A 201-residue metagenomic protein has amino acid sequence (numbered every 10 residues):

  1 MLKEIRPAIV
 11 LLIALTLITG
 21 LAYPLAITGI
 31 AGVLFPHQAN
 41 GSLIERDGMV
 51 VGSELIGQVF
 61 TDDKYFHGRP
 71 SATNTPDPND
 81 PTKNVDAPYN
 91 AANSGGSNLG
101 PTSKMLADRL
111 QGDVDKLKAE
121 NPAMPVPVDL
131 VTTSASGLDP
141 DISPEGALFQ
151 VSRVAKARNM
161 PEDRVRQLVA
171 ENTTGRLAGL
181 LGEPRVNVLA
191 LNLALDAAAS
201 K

Functional and structural regions predicted by a protein language model:
M1-I18: Membrane-entry signal-anchor segments at the cytosolic-membrane interface, especially the N-terminal signal anchor
R6, I27-A31, N192: Short, well-ordered alpha-helical packing segments
G20, L25-I27, A31-A157, R164 (+1 more regions): Flexible, solvent-exposed loop/hinge segments and secondary-structure transition points
L148-K201: Extracytoplasmic/periplasmic C-terminal soluble domains
